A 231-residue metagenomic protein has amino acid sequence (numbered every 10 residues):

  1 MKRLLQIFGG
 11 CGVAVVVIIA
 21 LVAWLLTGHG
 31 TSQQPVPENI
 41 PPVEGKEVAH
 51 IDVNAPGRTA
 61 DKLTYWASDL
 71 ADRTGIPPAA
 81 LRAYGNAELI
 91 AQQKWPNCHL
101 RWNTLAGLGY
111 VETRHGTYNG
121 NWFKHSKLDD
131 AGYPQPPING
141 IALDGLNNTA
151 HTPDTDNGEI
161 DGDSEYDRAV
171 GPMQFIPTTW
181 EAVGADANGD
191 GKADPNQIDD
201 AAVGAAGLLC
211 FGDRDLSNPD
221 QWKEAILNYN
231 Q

Functional and structural regions predicted by a protein language model:
M1-A14: N-terminal export and membrane-targeting signals
F8-G10, V43, D130, I138: Intrinsically disordered, low-complexity segments enriched in small/polar residues
V13-Q92: N-terminal export signals and maturation junctions of secreted/periplasmic proteins
L63-W66, L70-Q231: Catalytic glycan-binding domains that act on GlcNAc-containing polysaccharides
